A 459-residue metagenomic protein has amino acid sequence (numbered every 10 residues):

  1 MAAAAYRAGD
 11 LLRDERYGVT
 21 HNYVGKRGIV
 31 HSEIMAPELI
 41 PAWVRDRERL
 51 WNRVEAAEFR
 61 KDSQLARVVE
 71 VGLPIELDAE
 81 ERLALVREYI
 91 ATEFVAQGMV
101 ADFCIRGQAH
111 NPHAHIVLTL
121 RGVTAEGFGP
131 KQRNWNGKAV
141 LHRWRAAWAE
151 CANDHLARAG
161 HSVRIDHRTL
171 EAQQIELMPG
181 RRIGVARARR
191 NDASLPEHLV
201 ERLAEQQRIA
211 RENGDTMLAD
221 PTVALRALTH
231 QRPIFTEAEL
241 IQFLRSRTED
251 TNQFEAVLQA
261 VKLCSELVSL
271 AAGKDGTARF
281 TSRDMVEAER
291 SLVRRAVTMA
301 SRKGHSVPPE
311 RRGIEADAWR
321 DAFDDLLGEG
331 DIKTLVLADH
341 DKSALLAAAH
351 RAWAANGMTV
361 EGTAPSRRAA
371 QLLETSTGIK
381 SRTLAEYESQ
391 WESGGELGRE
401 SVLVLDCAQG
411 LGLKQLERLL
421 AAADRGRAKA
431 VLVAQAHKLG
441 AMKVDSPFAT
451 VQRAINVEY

Functional and structural regions predicted by a protein language model:
M1-E249, E255-L263, D275-R279: N-terminal nicking endonuclease/strand-transfer module with a His-rich metal-binding environment and a catalytic Tyr
A57, T92-A96, V117-V123, C151-R158 (+11 more regions): Conserved, well-folded catalytic cores of nucleic-acid-processing and energy-transducing macromolecular machines
R60-K61, I105-A109, R232, D284 (+4 more regions): Replace "in large, NTP-powered and nucleic-acid-processing enzymes" with "in large, NTP-powered factors and other
R67, G328-L335: Pre-Walker A (Motif I) flank of P-loop NTPase domains
Q132-N136, A272-F280, L403, A430 (+1 more regions): Short beta-alpha connecting loops at secondary-structure transitions that line or flank enzyme active sites
L240, T334-Y459: ASCE P-loop NTPase helicase motor core
S246-P309: Interdomain "pre-motor" coupling segment immediately N-terminal to P-loop NTPase/helicase cores
G313-G330: N-terminal pre-P-loop "Q-motif" helix
